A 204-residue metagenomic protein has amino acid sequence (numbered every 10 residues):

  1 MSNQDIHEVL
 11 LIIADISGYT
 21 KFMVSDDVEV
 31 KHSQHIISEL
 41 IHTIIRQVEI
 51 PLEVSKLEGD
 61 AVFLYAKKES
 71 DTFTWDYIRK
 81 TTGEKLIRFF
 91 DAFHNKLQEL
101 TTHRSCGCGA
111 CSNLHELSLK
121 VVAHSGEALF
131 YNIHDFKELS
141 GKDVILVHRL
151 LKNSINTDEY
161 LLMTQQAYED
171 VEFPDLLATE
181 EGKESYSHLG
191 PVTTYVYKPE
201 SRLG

Functional and structural regions predicted by a protein language model:
M1-E84, R88: Catalytic NTP-binding/metal-coordinating core of nucleotidyl cyclase/transferase enzymes
Q4-I6, L57, L114-E116, L139 (+1 more regions): A generic fold-level signal
D26-E29, L151, T193, R202-G204: Residue-level detector of solvent-exposed, low-hydrophobicity positions
E69-E181: Catalytic beta-strand-to-alpha-helix segment of the class III nucleotidyl cyclase homology domain
E169-G204: C-terminal tail/extension regions appended to the core domain(s) of diverse proteins
